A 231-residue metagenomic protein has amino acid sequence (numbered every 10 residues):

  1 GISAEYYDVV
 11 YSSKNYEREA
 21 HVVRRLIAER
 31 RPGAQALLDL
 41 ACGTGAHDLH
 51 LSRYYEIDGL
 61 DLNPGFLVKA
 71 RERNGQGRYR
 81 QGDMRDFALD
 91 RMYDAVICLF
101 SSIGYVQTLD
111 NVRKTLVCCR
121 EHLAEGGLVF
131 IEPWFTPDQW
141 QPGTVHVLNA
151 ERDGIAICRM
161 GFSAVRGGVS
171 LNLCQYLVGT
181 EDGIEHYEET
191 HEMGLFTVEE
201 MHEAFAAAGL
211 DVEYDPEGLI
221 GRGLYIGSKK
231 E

Functional and structural regions predicted by a protein language model:
G1-G33: Conserved class I S-adenosyl-L-methionine
A34-A41: Conserved class I S-adenosyl-L-methionine
G45-D86: Class I SAM-dependent methyltransferase SAM/SAH-binding core
A88-A95: A short acidic, Gly/Pro-enriched loop at the edge of an enzyme's catalytic core that lines a small-molecule cofactor
L99-S101: Residues lining the SAM
R113-E125: A short glycine-rich, Lys/Arg-flanked "PGG" loop and its adjoining helix->strand segment in the class I
F130-H202: SAM-dependent methyltransferase
V198-E231: C-terminal lobe and adjacent flexible extensions of AdoMet/dcAdoMet transferase-like proteins
